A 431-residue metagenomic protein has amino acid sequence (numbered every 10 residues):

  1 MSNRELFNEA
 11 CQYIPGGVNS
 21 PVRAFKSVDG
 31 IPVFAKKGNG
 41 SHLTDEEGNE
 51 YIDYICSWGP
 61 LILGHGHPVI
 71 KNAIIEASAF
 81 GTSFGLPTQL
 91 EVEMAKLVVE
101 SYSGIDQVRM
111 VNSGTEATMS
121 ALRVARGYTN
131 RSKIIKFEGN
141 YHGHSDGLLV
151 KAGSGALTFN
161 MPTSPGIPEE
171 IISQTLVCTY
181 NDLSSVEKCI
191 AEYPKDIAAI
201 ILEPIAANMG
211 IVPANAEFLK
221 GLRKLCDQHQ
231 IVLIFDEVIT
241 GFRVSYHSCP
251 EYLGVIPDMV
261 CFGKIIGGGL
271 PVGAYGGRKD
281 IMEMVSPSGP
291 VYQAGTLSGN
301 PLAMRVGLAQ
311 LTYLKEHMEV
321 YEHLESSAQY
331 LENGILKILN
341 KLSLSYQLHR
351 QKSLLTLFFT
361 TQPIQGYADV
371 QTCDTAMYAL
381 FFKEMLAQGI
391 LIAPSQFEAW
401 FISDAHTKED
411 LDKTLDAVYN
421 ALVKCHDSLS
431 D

Functional and structural regions predicted by a protein language model:
M1-D431: Conserved N-terminal phosphate-binding loop of PLP-dependent enzymes in the Aspartate aminotransferase
